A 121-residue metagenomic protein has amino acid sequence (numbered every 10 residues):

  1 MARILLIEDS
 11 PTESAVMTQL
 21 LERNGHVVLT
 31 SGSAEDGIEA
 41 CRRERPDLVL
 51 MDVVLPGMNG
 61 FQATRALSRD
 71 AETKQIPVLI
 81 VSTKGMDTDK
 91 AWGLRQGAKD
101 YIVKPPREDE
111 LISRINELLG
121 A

Functional and structural regions predicted by a protein language model:
A15-R23: Charged docking surfaces used in two-component/phosphorelay signaling
G25-G32, A40: Short hydrophobic/Thr-rich beta-strand motif most characteristic of the beta2 strand and flanking loop of CheY-like
E44-L50, L55: Active-site beta3 strand of CheY-like receiver
P56, K74, M86, K104: The feature encodes the CheY-like receiver
P106-N116: C-terminal output helix
